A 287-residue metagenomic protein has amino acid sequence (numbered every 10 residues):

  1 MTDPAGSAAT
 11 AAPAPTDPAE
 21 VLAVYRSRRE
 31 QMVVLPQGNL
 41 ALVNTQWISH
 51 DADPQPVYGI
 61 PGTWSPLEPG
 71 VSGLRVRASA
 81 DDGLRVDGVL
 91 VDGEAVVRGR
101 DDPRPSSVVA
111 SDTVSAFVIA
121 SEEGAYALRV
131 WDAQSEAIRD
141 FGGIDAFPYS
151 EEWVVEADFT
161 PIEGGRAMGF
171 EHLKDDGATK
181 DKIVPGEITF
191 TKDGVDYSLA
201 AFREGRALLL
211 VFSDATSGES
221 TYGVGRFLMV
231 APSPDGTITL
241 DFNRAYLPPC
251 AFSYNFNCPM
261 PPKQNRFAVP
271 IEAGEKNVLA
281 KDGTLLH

Functional and structural regions predicted by a protein language model:
T2-A5, A9, P13-L40, N44-P61 (+1 more regions): Hydrophobic, proline/glycine-rich low-complexity stretches
R26-R29, A231-H287: Long, compositionally biased interface segments
S49-G99: Forkhead-associated
Y58-I60, D87, A110-D112, T191-V195 (+1 more regions): Short strand-coil-strand connectors
G62-L67, S72-R77, T113-A120, Y197-A201: Broad, structure-driven detector of short, well-ordered beta-strand segments within folded domains
V89-F117, G124: Phosphate/adenylate-binding glycine loop and adjacent helical scaffold
D112, V118-K182: Surface-exposed beta-loop interaction hotspot
G186-P234, N243: Acidic/His-leaning functional-site neighborhoods
